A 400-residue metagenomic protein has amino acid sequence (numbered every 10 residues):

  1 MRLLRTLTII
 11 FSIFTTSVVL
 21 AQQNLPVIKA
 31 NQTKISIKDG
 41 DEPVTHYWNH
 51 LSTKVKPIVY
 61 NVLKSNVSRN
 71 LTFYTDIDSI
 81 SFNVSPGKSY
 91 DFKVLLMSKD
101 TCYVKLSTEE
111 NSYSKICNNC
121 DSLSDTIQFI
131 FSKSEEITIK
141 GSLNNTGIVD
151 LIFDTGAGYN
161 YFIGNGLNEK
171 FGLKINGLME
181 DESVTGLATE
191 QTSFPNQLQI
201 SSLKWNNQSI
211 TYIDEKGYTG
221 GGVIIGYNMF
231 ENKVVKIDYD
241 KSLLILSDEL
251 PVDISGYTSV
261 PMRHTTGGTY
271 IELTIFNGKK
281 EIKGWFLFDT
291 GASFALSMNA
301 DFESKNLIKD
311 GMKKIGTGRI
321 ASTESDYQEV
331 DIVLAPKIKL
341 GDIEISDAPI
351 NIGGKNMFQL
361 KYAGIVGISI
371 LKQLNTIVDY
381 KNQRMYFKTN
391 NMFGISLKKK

Functional and structural regions predicted by a protein language model:
M1-P26: Bacterial Sec-dependent N-terminal signal peptides
L20-K400: Pepsin/retropepsin-fold aspartyl endopeptidases
